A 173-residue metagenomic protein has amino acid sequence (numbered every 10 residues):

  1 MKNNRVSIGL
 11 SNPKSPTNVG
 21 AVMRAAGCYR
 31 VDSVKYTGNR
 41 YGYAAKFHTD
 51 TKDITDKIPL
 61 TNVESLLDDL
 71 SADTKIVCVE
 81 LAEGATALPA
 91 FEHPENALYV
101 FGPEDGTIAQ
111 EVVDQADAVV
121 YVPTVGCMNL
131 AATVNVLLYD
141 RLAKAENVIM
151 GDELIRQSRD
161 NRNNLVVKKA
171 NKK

Functional and structural regions predicted by a protein language model:
M1-E80, L142-K173: RNA substrate-binding interface of SAM-dependent RNA methyltransferases
V19-G20, A45-F47, A87-P89, A109-V112 (+1 more regions): Short glycine-/acidic-enriched loop or helix-start segments at secondary-structure transitions that form or flank
V22-R24, T49-T51, A90-P94, V113-A116 (+1 more regions): Short, glycine/charged-enriched secondary-structure capping and boundary segments
C28, V112-D152: Structured adenosyl-cofactor binding patch, chiefly the S-adenosyl-L-methionine
N39-R40, S65, E83, P103-G106 (+1 more regions): Short, acidic/turn-prone active-site loops that include or flank metal/cofactor- and phosphate-binding residues
A44, T55-K57, A85-A90, D105 (+2 more regions): Generic secondary-structure boundary/loop-capping signal
A82-Q115, V119-V120: Active-site/ligand-binding-proximal alpha/beta "capping" segment
A85-A87, T107-Q110, M128-N129, E146 (+2 more regions): Short, well-ordered, mixed-charge alpha-helical segments that flank or form enzyme active sites
